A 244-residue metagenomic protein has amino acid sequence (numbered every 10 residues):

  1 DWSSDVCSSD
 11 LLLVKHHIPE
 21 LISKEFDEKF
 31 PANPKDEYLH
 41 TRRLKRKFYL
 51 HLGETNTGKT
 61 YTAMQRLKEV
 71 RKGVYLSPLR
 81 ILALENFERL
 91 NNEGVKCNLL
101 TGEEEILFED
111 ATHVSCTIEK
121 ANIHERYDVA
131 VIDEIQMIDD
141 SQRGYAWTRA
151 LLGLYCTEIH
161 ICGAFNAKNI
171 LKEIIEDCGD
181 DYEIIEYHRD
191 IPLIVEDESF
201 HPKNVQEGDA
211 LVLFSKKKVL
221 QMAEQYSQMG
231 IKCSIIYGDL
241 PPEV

Functional and structural regions predicted by a protein language model:
W2-S8: Short, small-residue-biased leader/transition segments that mark boundaries at the very start of proteins
L11-R46: N-terminal pre-Walker A segment at the start of P-loop NTPase domains
R43-T62: Walker A/P-loop
Y61-L67, Q142, A146, G153 (+1 more regions): Conserved interdomain hinge at the start of the Helicase C-terminal
R71-N86, H160-C162, K168, K203-Y237: Conserved strand-helix element at the start of the C-terminal RecA-like helicase core
I81-R126: Inter-Walker segment of RecA-like/P-loop motor cores
L99-D110, Q221, K232-V244: Conserved helicase ATPase core of P-loop NTP-dependent helicases/translocases
Q136-E198: Post-DEXD/H (motif II) to motif III coupling segment of the RecA-like Helicase ATP-binding lobe
